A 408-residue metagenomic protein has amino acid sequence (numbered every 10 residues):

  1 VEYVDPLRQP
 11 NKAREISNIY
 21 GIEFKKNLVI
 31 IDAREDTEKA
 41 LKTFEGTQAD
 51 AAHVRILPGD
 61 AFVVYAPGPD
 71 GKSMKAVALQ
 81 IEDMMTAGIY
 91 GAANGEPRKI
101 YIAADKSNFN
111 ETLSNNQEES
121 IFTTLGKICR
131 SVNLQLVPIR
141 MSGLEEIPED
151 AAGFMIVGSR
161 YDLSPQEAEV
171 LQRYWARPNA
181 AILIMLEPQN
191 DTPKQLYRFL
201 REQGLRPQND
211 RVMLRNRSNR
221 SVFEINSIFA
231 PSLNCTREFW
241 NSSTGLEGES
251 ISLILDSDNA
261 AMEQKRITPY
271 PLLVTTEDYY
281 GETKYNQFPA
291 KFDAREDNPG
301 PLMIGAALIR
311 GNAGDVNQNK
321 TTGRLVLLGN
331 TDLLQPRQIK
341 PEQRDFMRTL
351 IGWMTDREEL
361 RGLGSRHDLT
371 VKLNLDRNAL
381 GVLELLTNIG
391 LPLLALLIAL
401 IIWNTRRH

Functional and structural regions predicted by a protein language model:
E2-H408: Short, surface-exposed patches at the edges or C-terminal ends of soluble domains, predominantly
